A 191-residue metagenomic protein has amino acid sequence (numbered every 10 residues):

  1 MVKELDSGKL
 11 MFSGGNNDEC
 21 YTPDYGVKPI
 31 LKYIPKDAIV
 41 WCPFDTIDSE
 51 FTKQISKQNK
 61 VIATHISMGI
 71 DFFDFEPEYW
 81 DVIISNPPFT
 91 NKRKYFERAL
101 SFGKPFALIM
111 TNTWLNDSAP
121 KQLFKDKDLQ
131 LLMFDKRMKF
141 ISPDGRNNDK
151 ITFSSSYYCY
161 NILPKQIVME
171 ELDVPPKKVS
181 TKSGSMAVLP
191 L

Functional and structural regions predicted by a protein language model:
M1-L191: Class I S-adenosyl-L-methionine-dependent methyltransferase catalytic core
